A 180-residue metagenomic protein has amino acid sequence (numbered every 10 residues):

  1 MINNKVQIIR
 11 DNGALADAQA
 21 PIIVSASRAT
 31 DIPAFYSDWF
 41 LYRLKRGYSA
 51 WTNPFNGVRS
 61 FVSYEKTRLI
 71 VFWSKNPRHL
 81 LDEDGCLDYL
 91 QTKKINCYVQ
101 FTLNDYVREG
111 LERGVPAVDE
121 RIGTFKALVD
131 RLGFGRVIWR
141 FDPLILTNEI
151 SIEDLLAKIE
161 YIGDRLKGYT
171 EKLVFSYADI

Functional and structural regions predicted by a protein language model:
M1-L111, V118-F134: Conserved Radical SAM active-site core
L81-D84, G110-R113, T147-L155: A short acidic (Asp/Glu
I122-I180: Conserved C-terminal portion of the radical SAM core fold that forms the substrate/S-adenosylmethionine-binding
